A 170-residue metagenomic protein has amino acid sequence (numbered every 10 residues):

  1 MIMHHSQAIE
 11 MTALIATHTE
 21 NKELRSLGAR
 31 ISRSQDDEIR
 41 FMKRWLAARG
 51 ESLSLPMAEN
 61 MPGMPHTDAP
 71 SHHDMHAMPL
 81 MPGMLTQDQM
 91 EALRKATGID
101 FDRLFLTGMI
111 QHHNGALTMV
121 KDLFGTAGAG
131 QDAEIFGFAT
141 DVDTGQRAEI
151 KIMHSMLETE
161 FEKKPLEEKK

Functional and structural regions predicted by a protein language model:
I2-K170: All-alpha RGS (Regulator of G-protein Signaling) helical domain and cognate RGS-like helical scaffolds
